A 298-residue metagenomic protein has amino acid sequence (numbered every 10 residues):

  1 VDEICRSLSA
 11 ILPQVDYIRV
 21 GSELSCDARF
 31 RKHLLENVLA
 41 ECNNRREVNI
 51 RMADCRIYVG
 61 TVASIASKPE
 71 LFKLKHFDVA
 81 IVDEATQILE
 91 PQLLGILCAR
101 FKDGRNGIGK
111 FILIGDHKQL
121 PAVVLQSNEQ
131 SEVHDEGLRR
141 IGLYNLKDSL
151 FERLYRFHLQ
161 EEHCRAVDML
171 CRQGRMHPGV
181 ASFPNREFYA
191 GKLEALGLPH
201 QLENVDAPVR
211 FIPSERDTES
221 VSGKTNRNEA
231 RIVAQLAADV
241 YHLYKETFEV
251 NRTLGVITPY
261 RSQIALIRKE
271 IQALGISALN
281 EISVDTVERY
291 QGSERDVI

Functional and structural regions predicted by a protein language model:
V1-V15, E23, N49, A63-I65 (+1 more regions): Conserved helicase motor core of SF1/SF2 NTP-dependent helicases
D2-I57, K68: A substrate-engagement module of RecA-like helicase motors
G60: Short beta-strand and adjacent tight-turn residues that come in two discontinuous sequence segments and form the edges
